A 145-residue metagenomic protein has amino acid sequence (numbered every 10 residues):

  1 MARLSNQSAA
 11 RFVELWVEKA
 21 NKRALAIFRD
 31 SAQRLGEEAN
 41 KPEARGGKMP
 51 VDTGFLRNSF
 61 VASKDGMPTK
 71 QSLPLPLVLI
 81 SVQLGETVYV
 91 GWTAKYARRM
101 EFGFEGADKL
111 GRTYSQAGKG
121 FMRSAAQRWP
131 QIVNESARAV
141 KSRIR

Functional and structural regions predicted by a protein language model:
M1-L15: Short, intrinsically disordered N-terminal pre-domain segments
R11, L15-A107, R145: Short, low-complexity, charged/polar segments at coil/turn and helix-coil boundaries
V17-A24, D108-A126: Short histidine-centered catalytic/ligand-binding loop motif
Q116-R145: Protruding loop/beta-arch "assembly-hinge" segments enriched in small, turn-prone residues
